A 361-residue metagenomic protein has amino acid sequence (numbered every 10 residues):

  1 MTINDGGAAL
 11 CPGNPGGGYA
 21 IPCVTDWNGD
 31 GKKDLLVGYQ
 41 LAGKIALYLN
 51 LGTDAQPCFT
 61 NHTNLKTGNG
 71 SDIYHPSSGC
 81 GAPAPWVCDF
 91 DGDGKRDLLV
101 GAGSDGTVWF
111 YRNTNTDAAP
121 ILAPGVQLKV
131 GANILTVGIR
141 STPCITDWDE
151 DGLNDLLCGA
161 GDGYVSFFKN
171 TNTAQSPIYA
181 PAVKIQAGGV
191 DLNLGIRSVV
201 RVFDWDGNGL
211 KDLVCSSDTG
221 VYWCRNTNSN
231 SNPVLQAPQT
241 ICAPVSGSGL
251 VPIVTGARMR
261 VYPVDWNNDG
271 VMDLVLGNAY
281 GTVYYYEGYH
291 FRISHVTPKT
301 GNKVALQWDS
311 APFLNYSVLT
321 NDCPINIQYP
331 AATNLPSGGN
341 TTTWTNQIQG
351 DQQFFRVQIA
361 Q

Functional and structural regions predicted by a protein language model:
M1-G17, L51-C80, T114-G138, T171-G195 (+2 more regions): Blade-edge motifs of beta-propeller repeat domains
A20-W27, P83-F90, S141-W148, S198-W205 (+1 more regions): Beta-propeller blade termini
G29-Y39, G92-A102, E150-G159, G207-S216 (+1 more regions): Acidic/hydrophobic-patterned starts of short beta strands in beta-sheet-rich repeat architectures
Y39-L41, L51, A102-S104, T114 (+6 more regions): Residue-level signature of beta-propeller blades and closely related beta-rich strand-turn architectures in secreted
A46, W109, S166, Y222 (+1 more regions): Beta-strand signatures of extracellular beta-sandwich domains
R201-V202, G209-K211, C215-R225, N230: Loop/turn-rich, solvent-exposed surfaces of beta-rich toroidal or solenoidal domains
V254-F291: Blade-level signature of beta-propeller repeat domains, shared across WD40, Kelch, NHL, RCC1 and BNR/Asp-box propellers
H290-Q361: Short, composition-biased motifs enriched in small/polar/acidic residues
